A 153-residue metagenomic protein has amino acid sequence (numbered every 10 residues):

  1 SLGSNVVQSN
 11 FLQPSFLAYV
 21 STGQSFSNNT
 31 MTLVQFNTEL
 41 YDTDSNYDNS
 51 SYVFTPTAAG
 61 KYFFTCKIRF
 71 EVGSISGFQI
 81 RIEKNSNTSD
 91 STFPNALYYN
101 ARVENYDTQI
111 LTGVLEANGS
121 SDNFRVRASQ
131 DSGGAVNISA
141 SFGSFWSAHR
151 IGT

Functional and structural regions predicted by a protein language model:
G3-T153: Extracellular jelly-roll beta-sandwich "head" domains, especially the C-terminal globular C1q domain
